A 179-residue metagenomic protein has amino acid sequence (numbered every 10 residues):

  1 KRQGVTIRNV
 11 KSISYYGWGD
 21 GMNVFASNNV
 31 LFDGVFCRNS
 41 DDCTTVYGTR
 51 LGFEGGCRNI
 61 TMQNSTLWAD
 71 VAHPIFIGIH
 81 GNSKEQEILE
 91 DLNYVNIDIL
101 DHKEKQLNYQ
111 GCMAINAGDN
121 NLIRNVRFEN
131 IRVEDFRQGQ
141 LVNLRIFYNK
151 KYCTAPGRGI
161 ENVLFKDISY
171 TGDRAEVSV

Functional and structural regions predicted by a protein language model:
K1-V179: Extracellular/periplasmic carbohydrate-active domains that bind, remodel, or depolymerize complex polysaccharides
